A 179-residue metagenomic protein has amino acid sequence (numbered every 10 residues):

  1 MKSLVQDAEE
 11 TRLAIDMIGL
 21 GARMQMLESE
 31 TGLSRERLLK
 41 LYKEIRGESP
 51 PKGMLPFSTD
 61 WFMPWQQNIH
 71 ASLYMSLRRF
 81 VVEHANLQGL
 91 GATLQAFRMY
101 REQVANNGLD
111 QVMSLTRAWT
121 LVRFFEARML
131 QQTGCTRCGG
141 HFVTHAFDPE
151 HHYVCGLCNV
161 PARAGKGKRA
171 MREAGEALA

Functional and structural regions predicted by a protein language model:
M1-D16, L20, Q25-A179: Long, charge-rich, low-complexity intrinsically disordered regions
